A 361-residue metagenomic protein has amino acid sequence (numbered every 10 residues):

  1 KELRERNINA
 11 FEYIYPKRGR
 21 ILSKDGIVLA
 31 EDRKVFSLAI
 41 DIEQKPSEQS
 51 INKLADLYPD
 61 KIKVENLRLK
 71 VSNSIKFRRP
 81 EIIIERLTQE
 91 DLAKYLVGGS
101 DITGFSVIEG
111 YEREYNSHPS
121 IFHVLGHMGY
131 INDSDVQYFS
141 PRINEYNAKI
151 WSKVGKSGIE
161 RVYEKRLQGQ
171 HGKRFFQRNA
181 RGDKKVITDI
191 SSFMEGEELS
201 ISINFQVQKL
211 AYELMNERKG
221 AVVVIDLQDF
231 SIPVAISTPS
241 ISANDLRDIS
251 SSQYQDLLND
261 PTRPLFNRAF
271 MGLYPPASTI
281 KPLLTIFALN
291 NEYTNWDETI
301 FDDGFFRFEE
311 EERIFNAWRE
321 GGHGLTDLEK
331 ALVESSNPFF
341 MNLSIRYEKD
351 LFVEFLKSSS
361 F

Functional and structural regions predicted by a protein language model:
K1-A221, I236-R268, L273: Extracytoplasmic/periplasmic proteins that interact with beta-lactams or build/remodel peptidoglycan
R18, I203, V207, T262 (+6 more regions): Hydrophobic (often cysteine-bearing) scaffold residues that line and stabilize catalytic clefts of nucleotide/cofactor
G26, I51-K53, Y95, V124 (+5 more regions): Active-site SXXK
I40, D56, G126-G129, V234-S237 (+4 more regions): Generic alpha-helical structural context detector
N216, I286-Y293, N342-I345: Short glycine/serine- and small hydrophobic-enriched flexible loop segments
V222-L227: Short hydrophobic alpha-helical segments used for membrane anchoring or interfacial signaling
L265, T294-V353: Conserved catalytic neighborhood of penicillin-recognizing serine enzymes
S360-F361: Short, intrinsically disordered, charge-balanced linker/junction segments flanking boundaries in proteins
